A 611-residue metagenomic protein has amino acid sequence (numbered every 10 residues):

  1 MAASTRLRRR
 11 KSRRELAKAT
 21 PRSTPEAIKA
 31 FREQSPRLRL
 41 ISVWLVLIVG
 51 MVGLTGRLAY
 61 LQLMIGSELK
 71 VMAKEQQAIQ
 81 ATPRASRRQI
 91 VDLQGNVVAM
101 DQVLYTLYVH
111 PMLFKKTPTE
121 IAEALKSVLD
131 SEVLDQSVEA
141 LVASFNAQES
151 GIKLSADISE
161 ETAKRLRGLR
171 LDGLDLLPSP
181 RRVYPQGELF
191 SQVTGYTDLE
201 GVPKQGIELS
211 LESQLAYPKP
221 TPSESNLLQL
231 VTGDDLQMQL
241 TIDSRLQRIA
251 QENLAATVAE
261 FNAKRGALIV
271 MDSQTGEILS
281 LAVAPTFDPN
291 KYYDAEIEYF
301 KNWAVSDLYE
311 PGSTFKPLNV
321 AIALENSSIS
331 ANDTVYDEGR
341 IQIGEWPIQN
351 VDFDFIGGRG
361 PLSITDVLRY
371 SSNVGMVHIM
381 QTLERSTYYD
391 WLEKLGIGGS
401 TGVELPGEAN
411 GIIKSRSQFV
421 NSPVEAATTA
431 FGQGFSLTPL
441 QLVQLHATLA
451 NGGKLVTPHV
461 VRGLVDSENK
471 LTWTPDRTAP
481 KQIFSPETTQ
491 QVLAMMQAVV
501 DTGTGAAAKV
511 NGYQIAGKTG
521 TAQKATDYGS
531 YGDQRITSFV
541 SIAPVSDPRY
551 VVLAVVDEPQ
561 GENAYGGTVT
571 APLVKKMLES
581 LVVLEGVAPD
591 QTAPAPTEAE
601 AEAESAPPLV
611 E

Functional and structural regions predicted by a protein language model:
M1-E15: N-terminal targeting leaders characterized by basic, low-complexity, disordered sequences that direct proteins
T20-G50: Membrane-entry signal-anchor segments at the cytosolic-membrane interface, especially the N-terminal signal anchor
R32, L38, V109, E120-V128 (+3 more regions): Small/polar-residue-rich segments within soluble enzyme cores
T55-Q80, L227-L228: Aromatic-capped interface at the extracytoplasmic side of an N-terminal signal-anchor transmembrane helix
A81, A85-L129: Juxtamembrane extramembrane loops of integral membrane proteins
A99, N226, L268, S273-S313 (+4 more regions): Beta-lactam-recognizing serine transpeptidase/beta-lactamase-like catalytic domain environment
D101-T106, H110-P111, Y196-E200, S280-T286: Short beta->alpha transition motifs characteristic of CBS
G151, E224-G266: Conserved, well-ordered alpha-helix/loop/beta-strand core segments that scaffold catalytic motifs
